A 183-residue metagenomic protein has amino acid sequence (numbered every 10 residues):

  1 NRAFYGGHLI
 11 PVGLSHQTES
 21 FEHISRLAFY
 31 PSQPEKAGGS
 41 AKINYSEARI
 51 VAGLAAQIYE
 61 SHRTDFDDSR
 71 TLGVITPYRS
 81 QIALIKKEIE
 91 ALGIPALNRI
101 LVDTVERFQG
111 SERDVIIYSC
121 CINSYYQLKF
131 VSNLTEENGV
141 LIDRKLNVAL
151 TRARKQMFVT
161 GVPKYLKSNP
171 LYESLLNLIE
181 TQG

Functional and structural regions predicted by a protein language model:
N1-Q57, S111-R113, V148-R154, V159-G183: Helicase-core coupling region on the C-terminal RecA-like lobe
P31, T76-Y78, T104, S119-C120 (+1 more regions): Active-site proximal loops enriched in glycine and acidic residues that flank catalytic Cys/His/Asp and coordinate
P34-E35, R79-Q81, R107, I122-S124 (+1 more regions): Short, glycine-/Ser/Thr-/acidic-enriched flexible segments
G38-I43, T64, F108, S132-G139: Short, contiguous acidic/charged loop-to-helix segments that flank catalytic cores in large enzymes
A56-T104: Conserved helicase motor "Helicase C" RecA-like lobe of SF1/SF2 P-loop NTPases
S80-K87, R113-D114, N169-L171: A short acidic (Asp/Glu
D103, Q109-N123, Q127-N133, V148 (+1 more regions): A short beta-strand element within the Helicase C-terminal
I122-I142, L146, S174-E180: Conserved C-terminal motor-coupling region of P-loop helicases
